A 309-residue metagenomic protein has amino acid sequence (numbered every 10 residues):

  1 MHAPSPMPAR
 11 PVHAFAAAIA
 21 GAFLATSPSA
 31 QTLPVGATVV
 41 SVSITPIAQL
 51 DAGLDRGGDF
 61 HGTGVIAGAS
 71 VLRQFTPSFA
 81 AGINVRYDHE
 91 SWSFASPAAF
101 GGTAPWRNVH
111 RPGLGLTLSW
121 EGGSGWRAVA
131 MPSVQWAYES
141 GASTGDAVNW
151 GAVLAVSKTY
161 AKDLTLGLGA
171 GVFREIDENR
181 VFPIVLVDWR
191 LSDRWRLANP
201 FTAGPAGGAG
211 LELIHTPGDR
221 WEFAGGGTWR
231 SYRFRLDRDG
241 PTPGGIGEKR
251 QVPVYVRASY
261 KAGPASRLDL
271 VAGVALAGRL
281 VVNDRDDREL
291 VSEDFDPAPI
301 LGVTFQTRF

Functional and structural regions predicted by a protein language model:
A30-P97, P200-F201, T216, W221-G226 (+2 more regions): Short glycine/proline- and aromatic-enriched beta-strand/turn motifs that initiate or cap beta-hairpins
P34, R73-P77, W120-S124, K158-K162 (+4 more regions): Outer-membrane beta-barrel strand-turn architecture
I44-L50, V85-S93, V134-S140, A170-I176 (+4 more regions): Transmembrane beta-strands of outer-membrane beta-barrel pores
R56-T63, T103-H110, S143-V148, E175-N179 (+3 more regions): Replace "Gram-negative outer membrane beta-barrel proteins" with "bacterial and organellar outer membrane beta-barrel
T63-A69, H110-L116, P132-W136, V148-L154 (+4 more regions): Hydrophobic, lipid-facing positions within transmembrane beta-strands of outer-membrane proteins
P77-A81, S124-A128, K162-L168, R194-A198 (+2 more regions): Repeated loop/turn-to-beta-strand initiation elements of outer-membrane beta-barrel proteins
H89-F100, N199-R288, D294, P299: Outer-membrane beta-barrel translocator/channel fold
I184-R194, V256-P264, E293-F309: Outer-membrane beta-barrel "beta-signal"
